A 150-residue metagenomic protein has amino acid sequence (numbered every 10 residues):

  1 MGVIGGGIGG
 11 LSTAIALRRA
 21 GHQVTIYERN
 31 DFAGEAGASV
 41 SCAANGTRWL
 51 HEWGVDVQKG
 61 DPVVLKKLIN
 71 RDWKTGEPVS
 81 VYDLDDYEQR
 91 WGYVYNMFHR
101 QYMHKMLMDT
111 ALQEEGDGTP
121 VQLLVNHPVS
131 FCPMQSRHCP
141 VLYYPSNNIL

Functional and structural regions predicted by a protein language model:
M1-G9: Beta1/beta-strand and adjacent pyrophosphate-binding region of the FAD-binding site in flavoprotein oxidoreductases
T13-H22, W49-E52: A short, Lys/Arg-enriched amphipathic alpha-helix followed by its capping loop at the start of a domain
R18-A38: Glycine-rich FAD pyrophosphate-binding loop
R29, V81-D83, N126, M134: Residue-level detector of high-confidence beta-strand sites
A38-Q113, T119-P120: Active-site-adjacent segment of FAD-dependent monooxygenases/related oxidoreductases
T119-P140: A conserved short coil-to-beta-strand element within the FAD-binding core of flavoproteins
P145-L150: Core beta-strand elements of the Rossmann-like FAD/NAD(P) dinucleotide-binding domain in flavoenzyme oxidoreductases
